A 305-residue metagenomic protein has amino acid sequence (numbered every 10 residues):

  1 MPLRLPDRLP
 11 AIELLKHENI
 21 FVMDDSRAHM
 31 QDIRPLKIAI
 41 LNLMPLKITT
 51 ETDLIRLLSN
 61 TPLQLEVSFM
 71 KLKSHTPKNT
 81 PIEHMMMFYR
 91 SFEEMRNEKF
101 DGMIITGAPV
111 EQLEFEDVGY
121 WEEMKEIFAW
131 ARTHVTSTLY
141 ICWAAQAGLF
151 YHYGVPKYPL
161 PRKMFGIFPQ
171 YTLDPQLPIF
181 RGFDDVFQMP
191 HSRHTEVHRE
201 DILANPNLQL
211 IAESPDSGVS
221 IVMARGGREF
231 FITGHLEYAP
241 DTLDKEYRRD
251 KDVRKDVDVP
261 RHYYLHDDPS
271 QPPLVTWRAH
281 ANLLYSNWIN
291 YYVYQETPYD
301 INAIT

Functional and structural regions predicted by a protein language model:
P2-A28, M44-P45, L236-T305: Acyltransferase
Q31-I38, K99: A short, charged/proline- and glycine-enriched loop that marks the coil->beta-strand transition at the N-terminal
I33, D53-L65: A short, Lys/Arg-enriched amphipathic alpha-helix followed by its capping loop at the start of a domain
L43, Y151-T242: Pocket-forming structural segment of enzyme catalytic cores
Q64-T76: A short beta-strand-loop structural module common to alpha/beta enzyme folds
T80-K99: Glycine-rich, highly charged phosphate/nucleotide-binding loops
I105-D174: Cysteine-nucleophile active-site neighborhood
